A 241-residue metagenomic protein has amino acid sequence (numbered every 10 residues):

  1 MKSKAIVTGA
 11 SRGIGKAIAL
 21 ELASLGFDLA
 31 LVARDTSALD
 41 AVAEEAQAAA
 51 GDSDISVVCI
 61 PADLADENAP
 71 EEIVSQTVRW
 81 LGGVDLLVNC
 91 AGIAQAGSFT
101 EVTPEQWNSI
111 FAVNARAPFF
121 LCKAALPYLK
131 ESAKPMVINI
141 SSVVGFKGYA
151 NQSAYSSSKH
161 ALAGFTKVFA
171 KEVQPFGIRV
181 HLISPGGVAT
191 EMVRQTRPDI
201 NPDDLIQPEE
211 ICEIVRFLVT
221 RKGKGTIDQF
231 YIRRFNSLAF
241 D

Functional and structural regions predicted by a protein language model:
S11-G13: Conserved glycine-rich cofactor-binding loop
L25-V42: Conserved glycine-rich Rossmann-like NAD(P)H-binding loop of the short-chain dehydrogenase/reductase
S98-F99, Q106-N108: Substrate-binding pocket helix/loop in short-chain dehydrogenase/reductase
C122, S158: Active-site helix of classical SDR
P127, K171-E172: Alpha-helical segment proximal to the catalytic Tyr-Lys
S142: Residue(s) in the substrate-gating loop at a strand-loop-helix junction that position the organic substrate next
L182, T190, P198-F240: C-terminal helical subdomain
